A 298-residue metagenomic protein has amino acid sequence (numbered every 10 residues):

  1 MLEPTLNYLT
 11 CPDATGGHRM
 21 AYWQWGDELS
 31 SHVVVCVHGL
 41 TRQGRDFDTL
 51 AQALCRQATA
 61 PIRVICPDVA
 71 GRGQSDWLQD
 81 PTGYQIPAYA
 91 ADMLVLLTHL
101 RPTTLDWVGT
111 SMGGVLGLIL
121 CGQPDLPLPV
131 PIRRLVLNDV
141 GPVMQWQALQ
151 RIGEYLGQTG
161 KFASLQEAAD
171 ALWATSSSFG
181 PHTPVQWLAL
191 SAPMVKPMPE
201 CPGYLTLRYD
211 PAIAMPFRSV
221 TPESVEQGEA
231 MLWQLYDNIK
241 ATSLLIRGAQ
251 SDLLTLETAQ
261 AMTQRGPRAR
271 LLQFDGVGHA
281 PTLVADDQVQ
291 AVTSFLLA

Functional and structural regions predicted by a protein language model:
M1-V35, R56-I62, P102, D287 (+1 more regions): Alpha/beta-hydrolase fold catalytic core
A14-G16, T49, C55, I62-V108 (+2 more regions): Active-site loop/oxyanion-hole signature of alpha/beta-hydrolase fold enzymes
V35-G39, R247: The conserved beta1-alpha1 loop
L40-Q52: The serine-hydrolase catalytic nucleophile loop
T103-W146: Conserved hydrolase catalytic core segment
A163-S219: Conserved alpha/beta-hydrolase catalytic His-Asp/Glu region
M198-A261, Q273: Conserved serine/cysteine hydrolase catalytic core
V277-D286: Catalytic histidine-centered segment of alpha/beta-hydrolase-like enzymes
